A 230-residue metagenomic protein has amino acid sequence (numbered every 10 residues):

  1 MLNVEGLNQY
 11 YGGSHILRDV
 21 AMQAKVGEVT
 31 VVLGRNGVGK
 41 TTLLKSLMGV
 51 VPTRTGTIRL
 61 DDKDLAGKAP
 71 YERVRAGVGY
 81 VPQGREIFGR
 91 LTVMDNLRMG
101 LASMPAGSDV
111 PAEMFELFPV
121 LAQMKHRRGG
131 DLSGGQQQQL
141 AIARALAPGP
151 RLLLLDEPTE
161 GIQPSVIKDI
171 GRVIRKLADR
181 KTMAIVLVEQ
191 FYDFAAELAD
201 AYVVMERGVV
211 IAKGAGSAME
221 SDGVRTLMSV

Functional and structural regions predicted by a protein language model:
L33-R35: The feature captures the beta-strand-to-loop junction immediately N-terminal to the Walker
M48: Helix-to-loop junction immediately C-terminal to a conserved catalytic motif
P52, D64-R85, P111, Q123-H126 (+1 more regions): ABC ATPase NBD coupling module
G56-D64, A76, D109-V110, E116 (+1 more regions): Conserved ABC transporter NBD signature motif
L91, L132, A145-L146: ABC ATPase signature
A147-R151: A short, proline-enriched helix->beta-strand linker immediately N-terminal to the Walker B motif in ABC-type P-loop
K168-K181: Helical segment within the ABC ATPase nucleotide-binding domain
